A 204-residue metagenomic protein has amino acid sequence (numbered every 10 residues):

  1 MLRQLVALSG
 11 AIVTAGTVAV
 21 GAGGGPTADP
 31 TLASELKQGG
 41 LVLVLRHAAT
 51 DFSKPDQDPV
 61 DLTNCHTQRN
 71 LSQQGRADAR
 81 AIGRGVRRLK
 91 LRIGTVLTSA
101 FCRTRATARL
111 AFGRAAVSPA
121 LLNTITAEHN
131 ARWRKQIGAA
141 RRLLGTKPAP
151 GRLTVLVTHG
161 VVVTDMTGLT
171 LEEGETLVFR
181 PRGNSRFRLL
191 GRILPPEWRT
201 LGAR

Functional and structural regions predicted by a protein language model:
M1-Q4: Positively charged n-region of N-terminal signal peptides that target proteins for export
A7-T17: Bacterial N-terminal signal peptides
G16-G25: C-terminal region of N-terminal signal peptides and the immediate post-cleavage residues of exported proteins
P26-P119, T124-N130, L169-R204: Active-site-proximal alpha-helix that buttresses catalytic centers in soluble enzyme cores
G40-V42, R152-T158: Generic beta-sheet signal
H129-I137: Short, surface-exposed amphipathic charged segments that create phosphate/polyanion-binding patches used for binding
Q136-P148: A short, acidic, amphipathic alpha-helical segment used as a generic capping/interface helix at domain edges
